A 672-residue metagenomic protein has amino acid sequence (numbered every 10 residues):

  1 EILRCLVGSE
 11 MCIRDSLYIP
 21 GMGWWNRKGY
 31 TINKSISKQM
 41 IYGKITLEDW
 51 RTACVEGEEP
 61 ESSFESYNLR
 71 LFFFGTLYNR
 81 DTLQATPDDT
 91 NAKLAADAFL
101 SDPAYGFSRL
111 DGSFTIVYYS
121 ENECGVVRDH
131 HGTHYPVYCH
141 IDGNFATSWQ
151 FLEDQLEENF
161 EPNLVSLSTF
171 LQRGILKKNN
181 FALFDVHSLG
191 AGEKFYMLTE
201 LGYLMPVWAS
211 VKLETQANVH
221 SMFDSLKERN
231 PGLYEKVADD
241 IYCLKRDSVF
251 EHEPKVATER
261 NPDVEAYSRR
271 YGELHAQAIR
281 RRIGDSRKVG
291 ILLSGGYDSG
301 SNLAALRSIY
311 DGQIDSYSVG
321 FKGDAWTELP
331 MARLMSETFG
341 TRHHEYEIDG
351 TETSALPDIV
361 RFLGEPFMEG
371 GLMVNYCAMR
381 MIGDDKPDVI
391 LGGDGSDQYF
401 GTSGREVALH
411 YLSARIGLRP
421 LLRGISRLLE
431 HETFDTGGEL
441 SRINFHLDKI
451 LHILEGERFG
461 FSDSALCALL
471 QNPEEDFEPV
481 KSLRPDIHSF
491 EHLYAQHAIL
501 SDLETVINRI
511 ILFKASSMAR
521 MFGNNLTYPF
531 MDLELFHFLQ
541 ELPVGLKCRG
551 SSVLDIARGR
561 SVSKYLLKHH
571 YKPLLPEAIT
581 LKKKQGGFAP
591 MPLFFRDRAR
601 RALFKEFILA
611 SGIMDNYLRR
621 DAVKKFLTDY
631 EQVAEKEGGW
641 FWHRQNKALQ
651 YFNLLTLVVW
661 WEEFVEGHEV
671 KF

Functional and structural regions predicted by a protein language model:
E1-D15: Single conserved hydrophobic/aromatic residue that forms the stacking wall/gate of nucleotide- or nucleobase-binding
R4, G143-N144, N159, Y528 (+2 more regions): A residue-level structural signature of the nucleotidyltransferase/glycosyltransferase Rossmann-like core
R14-D358, L363, N375: Cysteine-centered catalytic environments shared across enzyme families
W24, N122-G125, H130-P136, A217-D239 (+5 more regions): ATP-dependent adenylate-handling active sites, centered on carboxylate activation for C-N bond formation
S101, Y105, E157-V165, M368 (+4 more regions): Structural motif
F107-D111, N180-G190, R282-S286, S318 (+9 more regions): Short coil/turn segments at secondary-structure boundaries
K194, E504-F513: Core structural elements
G404-R405, L412-S413, L566, L575-R644: PAPS-dependent sulfotransferase catalytic core
